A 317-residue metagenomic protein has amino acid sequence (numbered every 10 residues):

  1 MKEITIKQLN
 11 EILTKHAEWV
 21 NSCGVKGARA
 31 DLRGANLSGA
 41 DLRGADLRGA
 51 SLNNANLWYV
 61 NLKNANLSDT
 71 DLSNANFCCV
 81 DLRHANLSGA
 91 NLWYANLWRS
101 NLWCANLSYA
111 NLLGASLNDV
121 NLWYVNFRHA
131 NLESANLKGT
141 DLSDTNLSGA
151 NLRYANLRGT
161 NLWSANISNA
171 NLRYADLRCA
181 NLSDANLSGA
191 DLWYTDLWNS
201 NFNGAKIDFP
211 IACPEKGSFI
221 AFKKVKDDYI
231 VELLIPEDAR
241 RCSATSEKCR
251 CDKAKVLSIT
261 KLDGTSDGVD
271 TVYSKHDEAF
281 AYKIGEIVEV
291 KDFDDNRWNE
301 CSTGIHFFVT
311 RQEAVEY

Functional and structural regions predicted by a protein language model:
M1-G39, R43-G44, R48-G49, N53-H84 (+12 more regions): Intrinsic low-complexity/IDR segments
